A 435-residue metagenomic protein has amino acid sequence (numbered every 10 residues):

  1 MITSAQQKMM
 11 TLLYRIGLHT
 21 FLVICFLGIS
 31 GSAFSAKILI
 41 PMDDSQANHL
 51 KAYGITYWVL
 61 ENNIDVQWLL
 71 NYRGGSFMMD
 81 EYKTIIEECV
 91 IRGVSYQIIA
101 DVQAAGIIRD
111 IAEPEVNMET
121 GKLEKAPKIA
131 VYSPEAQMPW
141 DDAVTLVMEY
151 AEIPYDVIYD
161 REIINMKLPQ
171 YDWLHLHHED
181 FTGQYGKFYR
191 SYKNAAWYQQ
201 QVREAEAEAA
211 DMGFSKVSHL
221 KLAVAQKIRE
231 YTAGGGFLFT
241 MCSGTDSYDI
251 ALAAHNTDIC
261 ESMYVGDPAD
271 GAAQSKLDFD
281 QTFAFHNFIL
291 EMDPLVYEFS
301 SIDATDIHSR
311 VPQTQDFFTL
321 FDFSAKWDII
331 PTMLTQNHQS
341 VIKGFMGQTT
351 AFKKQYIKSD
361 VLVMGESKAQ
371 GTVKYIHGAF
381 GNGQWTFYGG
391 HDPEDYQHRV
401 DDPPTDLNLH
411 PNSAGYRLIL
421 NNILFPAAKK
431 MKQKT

Functional and structural regions predicted by a protein language model:
I2-T20: Bacterial N-terminal signal peptides that target proteins for export
L22-V23, A33-F34: Cleavable N-terminal signal peptides
S35-D142, A151, G390: Hydrophobic targeting/anchoring helices
A36-P41, A47-M78, Y356-T435: Extracellular ligand-binding/catalytic regions of CAZymes and related secreted enzymes and adhesion modules
I38, D43, A47, F77 (+3 more regions): Helical hinge/lid and interdomain linker segments adjacent to catalytic or ligand-binding clefts that mediate domain
P139-D142, V147-E149, D246, K276-V400: Catalytic beta-strand/loop cores that center a nucleophilic Ser/Cys/Thr and support acyl-enzyme chemistry
A253, S262-Y264, A273-Q274: Catalytic cores of eukaryotic secretory-pathway lumenal/extracellular enzymes that build and remodel glycoconjugates
